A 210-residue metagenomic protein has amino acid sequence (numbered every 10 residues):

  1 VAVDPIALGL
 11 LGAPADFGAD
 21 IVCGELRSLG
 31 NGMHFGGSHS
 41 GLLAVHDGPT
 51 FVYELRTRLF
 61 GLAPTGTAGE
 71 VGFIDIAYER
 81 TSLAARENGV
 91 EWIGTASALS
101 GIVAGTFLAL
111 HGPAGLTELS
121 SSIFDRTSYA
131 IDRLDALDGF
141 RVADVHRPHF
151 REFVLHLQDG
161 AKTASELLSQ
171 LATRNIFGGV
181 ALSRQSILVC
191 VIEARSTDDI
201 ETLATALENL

Functional and structural regions predicted by a protein language model:
V1-F73, G139, S165-Q170, L182-I187 (+1 more regions): Conserved PLP-enzyme active-site core in the AAT-like
L29-D138, A143-H146: Active-site C-terminal subdomain of aminotransferase-like
V45, F107-H111, L157, R195 (+1 more regions): Generic structural signal for hydrophobic core residues of well-folded globular domains
A114-T202: Conserved C-terminal alpha-helix-loop-beta "cap" of PLP-dependent enzymes that closes/shapes the active-site mouth
